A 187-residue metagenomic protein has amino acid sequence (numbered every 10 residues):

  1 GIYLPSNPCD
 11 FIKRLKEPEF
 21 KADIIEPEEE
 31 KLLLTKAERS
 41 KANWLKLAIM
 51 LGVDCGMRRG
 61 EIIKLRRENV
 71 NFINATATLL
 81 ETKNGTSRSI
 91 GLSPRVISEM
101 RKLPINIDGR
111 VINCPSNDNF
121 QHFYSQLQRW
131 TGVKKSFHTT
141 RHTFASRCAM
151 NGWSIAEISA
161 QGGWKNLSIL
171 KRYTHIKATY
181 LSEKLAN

Functional and structural regions predicted by a protein language model:
Y3-L4, S154: Conserved hydrophobic residue
L4-R59, I63, I73, K83 (+1 more regions): Basic, Lys/Arg- and aromatic-enriched nucleic-acid-binding interface segment
F11, L32-L33, K64, S98-K102 (+3 more regions): Short, solvent-exposed alpha-helical surface patches in well-structured domains
F20, I24, E81-G85, R95 (+2 more regions): Catalytic-site neighborhood detector that most strongly recognizes the C-terminal catalytic loop/helix of tyrosine
L32-S40, N71-P115, Q126: Basic, alpha-helical nucleic-acid-contacting "clamp/cap" segments
T35-L45, C55, I90, I105-V111 (+2 more regions): Short, basic (Lys/Arg/His-rich) helix/loop patches that form interaction surfaces in the mid-to-C-terminal regions
